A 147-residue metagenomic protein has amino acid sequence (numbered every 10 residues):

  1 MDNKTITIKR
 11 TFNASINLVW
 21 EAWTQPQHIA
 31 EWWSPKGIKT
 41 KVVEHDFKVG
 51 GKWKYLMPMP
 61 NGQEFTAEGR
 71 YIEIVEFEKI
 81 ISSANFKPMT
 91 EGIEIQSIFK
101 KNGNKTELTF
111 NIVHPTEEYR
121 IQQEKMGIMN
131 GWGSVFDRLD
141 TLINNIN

Functional and structural regions predicted by a protein language model:
M1-K39: Hydrophobic ligand-binding cavity/cleft-lining segments
N3-K9, I16, T40, K52 (+4 more regions): Intrinsic-disorder/low-complexity, polar/charged segments enriched in Ser/Thr/Lys/Arg/Asp/Glu/Gln
A14, T24, G50, E76-F77: A generic structural motif
V19, I29, W53-Y55, Y71 (+4 more regions): Hydrophobic pocket/interface hotspot
T24, T106-T109: Ser/Thr-centric signal marking residues that sit in or immediately flank functional binding/regulatory motifs
A30, E44, P58-G103, V113: Hydrophobic-ligand binding "helix-grip"
P35-G51, Y55: A solvent-exposed, acidic/Ser-Thr-rich amphipathic alpha-helical stretch
H114-N147: A conserved amphipathic terminal alpha-helix motif
